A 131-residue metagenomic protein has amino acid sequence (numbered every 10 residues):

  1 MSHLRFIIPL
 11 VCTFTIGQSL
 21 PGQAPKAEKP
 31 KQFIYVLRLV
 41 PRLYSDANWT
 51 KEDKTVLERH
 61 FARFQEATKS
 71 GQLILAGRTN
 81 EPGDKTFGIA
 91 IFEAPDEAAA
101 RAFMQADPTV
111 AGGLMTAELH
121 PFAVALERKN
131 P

Functional and structural regions predicted by a protein language model:
M1-H3: N-terminal secretory signal peptides that target proteins for export/translocation
R5-Q18: Bacterial N-terminal signal peptides
Q23-P131: Conserved, structured core segments of small domains
